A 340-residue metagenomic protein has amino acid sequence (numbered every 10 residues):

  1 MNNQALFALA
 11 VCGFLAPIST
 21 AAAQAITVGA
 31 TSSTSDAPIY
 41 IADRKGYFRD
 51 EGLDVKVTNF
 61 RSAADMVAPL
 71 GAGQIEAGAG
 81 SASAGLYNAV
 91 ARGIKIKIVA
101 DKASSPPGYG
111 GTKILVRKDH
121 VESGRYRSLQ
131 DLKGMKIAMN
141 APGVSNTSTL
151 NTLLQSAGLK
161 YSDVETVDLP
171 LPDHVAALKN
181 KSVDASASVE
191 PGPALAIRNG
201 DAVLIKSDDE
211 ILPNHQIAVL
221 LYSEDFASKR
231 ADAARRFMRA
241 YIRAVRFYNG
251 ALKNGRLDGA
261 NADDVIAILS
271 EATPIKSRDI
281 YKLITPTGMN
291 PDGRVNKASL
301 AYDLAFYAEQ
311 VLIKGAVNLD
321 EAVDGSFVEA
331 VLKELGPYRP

Functional and structural regions predicted by a protein language model:
M1-A8: Bacterial N-terminal signal peptides that target proteins for export
A8-P17: Bacterial N-terminal signal peptides
P17-A23: Sec/Tat signal peptide C-region and signal peptidase I cleavage site
Q24-L159, E165-D168, D184-E190, K206 (+1 more regions): Short, glycine-/small- and polar/acidic-enriched structural segments that line small-molecule recognition paths
M66-V67, G85-L86, H174-A177, G192-P193 (+1 more regions): Short, hydrophobic alpha-helical packing/hinge segments within bilobed ligand-binding/sensory domains
S104-K113, I197-R230, A234, M238 (+2 more regions): Periplasmic-binding protein-like
S228-K314: Secondary-structure end/capping motifs
A301-P340: Conserved C-terminal helix/tail region of periplasmic/extracytoplasmic solute-binding proteins
